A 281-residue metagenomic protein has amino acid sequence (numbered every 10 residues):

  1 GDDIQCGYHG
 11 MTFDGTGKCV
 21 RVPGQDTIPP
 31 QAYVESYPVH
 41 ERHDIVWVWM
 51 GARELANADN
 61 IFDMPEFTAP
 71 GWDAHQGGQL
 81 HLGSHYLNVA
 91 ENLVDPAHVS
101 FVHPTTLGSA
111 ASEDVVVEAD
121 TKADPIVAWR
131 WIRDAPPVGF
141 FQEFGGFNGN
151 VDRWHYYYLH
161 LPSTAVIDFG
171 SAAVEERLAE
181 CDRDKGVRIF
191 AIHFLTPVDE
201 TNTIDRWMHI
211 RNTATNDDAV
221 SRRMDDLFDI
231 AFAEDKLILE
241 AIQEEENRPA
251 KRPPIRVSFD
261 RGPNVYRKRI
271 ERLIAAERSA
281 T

Functional and structural regions predicted by a protein language model:
G1-A74: Rieske [2Fe-2S] iron-sulfur-binding domain
E54, A58-T281: C-terminal catalytic domain of Rieske-type non-heme iron oxygenases
